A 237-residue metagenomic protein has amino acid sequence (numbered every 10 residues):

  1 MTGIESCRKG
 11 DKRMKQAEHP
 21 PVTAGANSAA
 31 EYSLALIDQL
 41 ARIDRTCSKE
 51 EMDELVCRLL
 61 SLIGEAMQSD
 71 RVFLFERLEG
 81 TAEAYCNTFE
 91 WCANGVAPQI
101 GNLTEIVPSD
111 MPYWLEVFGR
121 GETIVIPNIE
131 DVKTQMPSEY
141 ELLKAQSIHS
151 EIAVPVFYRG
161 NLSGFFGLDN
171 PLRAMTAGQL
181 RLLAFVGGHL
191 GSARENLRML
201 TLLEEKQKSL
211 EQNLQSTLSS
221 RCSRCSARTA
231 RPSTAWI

Functional and structural regions predicted by a protein language model:
T2-L55, E65, S216: Signal-transmission linkers at sensory-effector interfaces
A41-E51, L59-Q68, L74-E79, L143-K144 (+1 more regions): Short regulatory alpha-helical segment in sensory/regulatory domains of signaling proteins that mediates
S61, F73-E122: GAF sensory/regulatory domain recognition with acknowledged cross-activation on helical regulatory dimers
P127-S150: Signal-transducing coupling segments at domain and membrane junctions
H149-F157: A short, aliphatic-rich beta-strand micro-motif
R159, G164-A174: Short beta-strand-to-loop transition segments that serve as allosteric relay/switch motifs in sensory/regulatory domains
A184-G191: Allosteric cytosolic regulatory segments
N196-I237: Regulatory cytosolic signal-relay segments
